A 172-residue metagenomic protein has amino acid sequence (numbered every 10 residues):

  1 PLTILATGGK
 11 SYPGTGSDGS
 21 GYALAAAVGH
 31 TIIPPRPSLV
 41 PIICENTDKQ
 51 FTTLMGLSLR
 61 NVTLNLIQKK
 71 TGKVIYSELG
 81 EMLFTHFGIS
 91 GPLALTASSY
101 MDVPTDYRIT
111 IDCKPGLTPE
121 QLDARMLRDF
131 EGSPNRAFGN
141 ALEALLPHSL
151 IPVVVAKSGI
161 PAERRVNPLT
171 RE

Functional and structural regions predicted by a protein language model:
P1-S17, A25-A26, M82-F87: Short hydrophobic core segments
H30-R36, V40-L169: An anion/pyrophosphate-binding glycine-rich loop and adjacent beta-alpha core in soluble alpha-beta enzymes
